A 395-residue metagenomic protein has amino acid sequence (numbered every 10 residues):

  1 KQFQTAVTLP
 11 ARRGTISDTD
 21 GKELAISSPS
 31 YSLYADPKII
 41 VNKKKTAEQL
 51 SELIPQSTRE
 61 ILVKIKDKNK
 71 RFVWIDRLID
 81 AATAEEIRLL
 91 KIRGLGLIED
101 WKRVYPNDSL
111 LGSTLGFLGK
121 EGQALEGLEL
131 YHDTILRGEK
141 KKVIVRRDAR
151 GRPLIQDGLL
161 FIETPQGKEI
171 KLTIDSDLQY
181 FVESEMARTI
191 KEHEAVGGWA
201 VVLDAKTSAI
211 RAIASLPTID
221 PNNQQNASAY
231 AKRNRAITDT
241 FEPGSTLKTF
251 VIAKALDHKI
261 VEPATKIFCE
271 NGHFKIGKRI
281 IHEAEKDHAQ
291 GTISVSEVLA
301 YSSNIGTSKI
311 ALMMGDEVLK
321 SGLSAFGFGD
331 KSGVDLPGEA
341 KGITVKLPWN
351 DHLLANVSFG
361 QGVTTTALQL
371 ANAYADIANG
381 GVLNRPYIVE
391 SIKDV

Functional and structural regions predicted by a protein language model:
Q2-T5, Y31-I39, A47-L50, N69-R77 (+9 more regions): Second-shell loop/turn segments in exported
F3, T8-R12, K140, H193-G197 (+1 more regions): Short, small/polar residue-rich loop motifs at catalytic or cofactor-binding pockets
V7-P55: Juxtamembrane extramembrane loops of integral membrane proteins
R13, K91, G122-Q123, A187-T207 (+3 more regions): Flexible, solvent-exposed loop/hinge segments and secondary-structure transition points
A25, D148-L159, D204-S245, F250-V395: Beta-lactam-recognizing serine transpeptidase/beta-lactamase-like catalytic domain environment
K44-E48, E52, R59, V63 (+21 more regions): Solvent-exposed, polar/charged alpha-helical surfaces in well-ordered, non-transmembrane soluble domains, broadly
K45-E52, K66-G167: Small/polar-residue-rich segments within soluble enzyme cores
F72, L154-G198: Conserved, well-ordered alpha-helix/loop/beta-strand core segments that scaffold catalytic motifs
